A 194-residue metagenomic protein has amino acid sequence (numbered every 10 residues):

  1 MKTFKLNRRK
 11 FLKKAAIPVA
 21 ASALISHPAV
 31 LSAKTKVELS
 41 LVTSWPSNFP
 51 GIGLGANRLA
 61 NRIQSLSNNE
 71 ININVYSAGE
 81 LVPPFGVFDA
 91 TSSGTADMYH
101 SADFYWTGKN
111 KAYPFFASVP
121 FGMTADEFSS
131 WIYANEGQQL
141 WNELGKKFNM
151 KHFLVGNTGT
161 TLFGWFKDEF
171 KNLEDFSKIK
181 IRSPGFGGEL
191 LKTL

Functional and structural regions predicted by a protein language model:
K2, N61, A102-L194: Contiguous mixed-secondary-structure segments that line small-molecule binding/active-site clefts of soluble domains
K2-S22: N-terminal secretory signal peptides and thylakoid transit peptides that target proteins across membranes
S26-V42: C-terminal segment of N-terminal export signals and the immediately downstream linker at the start of the mature
S40-N57, A78-V82: Extracytoplasmic "Venus flytrap"
F49-N74, E189-L190: Short, polar/charged alpha-helical segment
N69-I71, V87-S101, K180-R182: Alpha-to-beta junction loops
Y76-D89, P184-G188: Short helix-initiation/N-cap motifs at beta->coil->alpha
